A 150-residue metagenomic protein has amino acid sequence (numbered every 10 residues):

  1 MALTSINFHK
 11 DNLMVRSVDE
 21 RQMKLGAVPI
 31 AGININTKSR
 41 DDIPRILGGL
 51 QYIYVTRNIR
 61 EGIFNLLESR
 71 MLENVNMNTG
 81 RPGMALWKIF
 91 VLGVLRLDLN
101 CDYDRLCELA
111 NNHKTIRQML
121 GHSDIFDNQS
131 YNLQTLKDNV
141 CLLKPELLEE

Functional and structural regions predicted by a protein language model:
M1-F64: Charged, often Cys/His-bearing segments associated with DNA-binding zinc-finger transcription factors
Y52-V91: Basic, short loop/linker segments at the boundary and entry of helix-turn-helix/winged-helix-like folds
N78-R81, G121-D127: Catalytic micro-motifs at enzyme active sites that drive phosphoryl/nucleotidyl and oxygen chemistry
F90-N100: Alpha-helical support elements that line or immediately flank enzyme active sites and cofactor-binding pockets
L97, N111, C141: Residue-level detection of the helix-turn-helix DNA-binding "recognition helix"
Y103: Helix-turn-helix DNA-binding elements, focusing on the entry/boundary residues of the two helices that contact DNA
L106-H122: DNA-recognition alpha helix
S123-E150: Active-site- or DNA-interface-adjacent structural scaffold in DNA-acting proteins
